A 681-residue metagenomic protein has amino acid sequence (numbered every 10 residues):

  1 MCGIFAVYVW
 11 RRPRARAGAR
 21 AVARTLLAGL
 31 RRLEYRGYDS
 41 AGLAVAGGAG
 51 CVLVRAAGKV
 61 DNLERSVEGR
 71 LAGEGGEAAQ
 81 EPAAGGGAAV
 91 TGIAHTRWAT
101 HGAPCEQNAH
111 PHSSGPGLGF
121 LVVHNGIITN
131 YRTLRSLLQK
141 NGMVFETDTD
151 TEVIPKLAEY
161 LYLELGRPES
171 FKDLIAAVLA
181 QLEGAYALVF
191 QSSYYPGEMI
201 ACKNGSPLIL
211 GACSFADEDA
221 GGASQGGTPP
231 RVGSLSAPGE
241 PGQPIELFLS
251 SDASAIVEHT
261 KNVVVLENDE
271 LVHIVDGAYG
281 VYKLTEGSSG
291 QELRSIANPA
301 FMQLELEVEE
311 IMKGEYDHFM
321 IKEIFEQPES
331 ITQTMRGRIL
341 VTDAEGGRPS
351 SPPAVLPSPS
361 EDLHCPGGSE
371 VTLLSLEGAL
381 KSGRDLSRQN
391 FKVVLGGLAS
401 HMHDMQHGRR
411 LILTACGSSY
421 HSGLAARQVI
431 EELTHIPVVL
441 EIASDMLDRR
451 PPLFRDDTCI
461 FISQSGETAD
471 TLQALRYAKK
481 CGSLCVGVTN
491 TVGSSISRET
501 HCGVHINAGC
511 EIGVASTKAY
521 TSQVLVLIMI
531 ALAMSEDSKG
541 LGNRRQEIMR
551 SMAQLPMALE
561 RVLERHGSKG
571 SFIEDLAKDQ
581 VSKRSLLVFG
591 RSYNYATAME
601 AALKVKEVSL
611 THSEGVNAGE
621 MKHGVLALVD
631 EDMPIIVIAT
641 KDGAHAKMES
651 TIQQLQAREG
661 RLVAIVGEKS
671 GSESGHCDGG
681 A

Functional and structural regions predicted by a protein language model:
M1-R409, E560-H566, I573-E574, Q656: Conserved short alpha-helical segments that host acidic/polar catalytic motifs at enzyme active sites
G42-V45, E146, V486-T489, G660-G667: Short internal beta-strands
P104, N130-R132, A185, S419-A425 (+4 more regions): Short glycine/serine/threonine-rich phosphate/pyrophosphate-binding segments that cradle anionic phosphate groups
R132, L447-R449, G487-T500, H623-G624 (+1 more regions): Short, glycine/polar-rich helix-capping loops at beta-to-alpha or helix-loop-helix junctions that flank or form
V153, Y160, D173, E183-G184 (+8 more regions): Short acidic loop-to-helix transition motifs that present clustered carboxylates
A177, L188, G233-P238, I245-F248 (+4 more regions): Phosphate/diphosphate-binding loops
Q327-I331, M335-I412, R455, C481 (+4 more regions): Active-site phosphate/pyrophosphate-binding segments
R427-L440, K480-C481, A601-G615, Q654-R658: Short helix-loop-beta junction
